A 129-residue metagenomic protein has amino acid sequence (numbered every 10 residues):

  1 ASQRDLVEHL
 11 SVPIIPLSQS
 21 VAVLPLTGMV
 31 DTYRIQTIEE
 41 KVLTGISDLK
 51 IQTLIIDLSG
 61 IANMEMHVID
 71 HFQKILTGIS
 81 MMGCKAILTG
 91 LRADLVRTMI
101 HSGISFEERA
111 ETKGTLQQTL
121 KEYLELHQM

Functional and structural regions predicted by a protein language model:
A1-H9: Short, charged amphipathic alpha-helical "coupling" segments at sensory-output junctions in signaling proteins
P16-I38: STAS-typified acidic loop motif
T32-T53: A short, well-ordered alpha-helical element
Q52-A62: Short acidic catalytic loops
G60-I104: Amphipathic alpha-helical interaction surfaces in cytosolic regulatory modules
E108-T119: Short acidic-hydrophobic, aromatic-tinged amphipathic segments that line or gate anion-handling sites
Q117-M129: A charged, well-structured terminal subsegment
